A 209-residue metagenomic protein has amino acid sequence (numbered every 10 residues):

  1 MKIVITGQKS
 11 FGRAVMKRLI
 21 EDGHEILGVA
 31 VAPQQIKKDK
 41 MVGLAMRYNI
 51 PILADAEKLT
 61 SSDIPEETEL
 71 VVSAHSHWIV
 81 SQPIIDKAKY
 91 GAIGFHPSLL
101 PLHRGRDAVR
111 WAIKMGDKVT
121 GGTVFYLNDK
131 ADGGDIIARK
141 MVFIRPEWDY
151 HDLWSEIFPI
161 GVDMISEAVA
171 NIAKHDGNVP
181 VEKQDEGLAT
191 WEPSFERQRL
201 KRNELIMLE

Functional and structural regions predicted by a protein language model:
M1-E209: One-carbon transfer enzymes
